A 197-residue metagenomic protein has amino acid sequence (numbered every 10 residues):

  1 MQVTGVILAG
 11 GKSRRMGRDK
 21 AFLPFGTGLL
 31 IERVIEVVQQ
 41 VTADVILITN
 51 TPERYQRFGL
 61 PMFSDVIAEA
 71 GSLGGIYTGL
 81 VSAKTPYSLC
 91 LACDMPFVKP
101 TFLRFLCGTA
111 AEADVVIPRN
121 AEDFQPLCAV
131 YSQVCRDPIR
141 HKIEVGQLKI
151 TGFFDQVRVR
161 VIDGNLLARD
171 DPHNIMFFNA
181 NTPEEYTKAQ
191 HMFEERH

Functional and structural regions predicted by a protein language model:
M1-Q147, D155-M176, Q190-R196: Nucleotide and nucleotide-moiety/phosphate-recognizing core
F154, T182: A residue-level signal for conserved active-site and pocket-lining positions in enzyme catalytic cores
F178-A180: Conserved anion/nucleotide-ligand pocket segment
E185-A189: Histidine-centered active-site loop/cap adjacent to the catalytic His in serine esterases/O-acetyl transfer systems
